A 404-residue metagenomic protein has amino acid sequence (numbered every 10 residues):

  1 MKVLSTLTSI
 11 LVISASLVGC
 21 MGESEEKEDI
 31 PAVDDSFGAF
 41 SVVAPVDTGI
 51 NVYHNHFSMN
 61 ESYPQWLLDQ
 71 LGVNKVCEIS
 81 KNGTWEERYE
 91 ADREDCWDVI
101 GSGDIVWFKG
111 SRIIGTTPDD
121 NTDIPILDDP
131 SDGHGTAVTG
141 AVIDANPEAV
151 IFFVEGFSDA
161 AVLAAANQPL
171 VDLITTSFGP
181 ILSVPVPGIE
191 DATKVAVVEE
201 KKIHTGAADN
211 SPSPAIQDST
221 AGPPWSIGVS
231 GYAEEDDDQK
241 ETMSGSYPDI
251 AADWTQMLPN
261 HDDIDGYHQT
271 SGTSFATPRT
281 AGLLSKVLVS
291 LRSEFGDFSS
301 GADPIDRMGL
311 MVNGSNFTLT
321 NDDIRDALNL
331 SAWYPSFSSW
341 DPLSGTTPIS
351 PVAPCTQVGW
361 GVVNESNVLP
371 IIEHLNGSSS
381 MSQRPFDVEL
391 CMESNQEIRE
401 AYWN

Functional and structural regions predicted by a protein language model:
M1-E28: Secretory targeting signatures
C20-V42, T48-H56, P385-N404: Protease zymogen maturation seam
I30-A141, A149, P169, P335-L343: Active-site core segment of subtilase-fold serine proteases
D34-A39, D144-N146, A166-Q168, A196-E199 (+4 more regions): Extracellular/periplasmic catalytic domains that process cell-envelope and extracellular macromolecules
D47, D218-L291: Extracellular S/T/G-rich loop segment that most often corresponds to the catalytic His/Ser-adjacent loop
V52, L127-A137, E148, F152-P223 (+5 more regions): Substrate-binding/access-modulating region of protease and related hydrolase catalytic domains
G140-D144, A281-S293, P370: Short glycine/serine- and small hydrophobic-enriched flexible loop segments
D172-T175, V289-N404: C-terminal subdomain of the subtilisin-like protease fold in secreted/lumenal serine endopeptidases
